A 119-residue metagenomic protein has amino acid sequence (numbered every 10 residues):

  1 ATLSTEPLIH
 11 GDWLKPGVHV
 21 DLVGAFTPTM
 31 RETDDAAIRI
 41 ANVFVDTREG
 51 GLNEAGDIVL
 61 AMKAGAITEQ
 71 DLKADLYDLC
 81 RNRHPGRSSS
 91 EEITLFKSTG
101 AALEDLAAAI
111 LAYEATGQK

Functional and structural regions predicted by a protein language model:
A1, E6: Glycine-rich phosphate/diphosphate-binding loop of Rossmann-like nucleotide-binding domains
L8-P85: Rossmann-fold NAD(P)-binding glycine/threonine-rich loop
I67-K119: NAD(P)-dependent dehydrogenase/reductase Rossmann-like domain
